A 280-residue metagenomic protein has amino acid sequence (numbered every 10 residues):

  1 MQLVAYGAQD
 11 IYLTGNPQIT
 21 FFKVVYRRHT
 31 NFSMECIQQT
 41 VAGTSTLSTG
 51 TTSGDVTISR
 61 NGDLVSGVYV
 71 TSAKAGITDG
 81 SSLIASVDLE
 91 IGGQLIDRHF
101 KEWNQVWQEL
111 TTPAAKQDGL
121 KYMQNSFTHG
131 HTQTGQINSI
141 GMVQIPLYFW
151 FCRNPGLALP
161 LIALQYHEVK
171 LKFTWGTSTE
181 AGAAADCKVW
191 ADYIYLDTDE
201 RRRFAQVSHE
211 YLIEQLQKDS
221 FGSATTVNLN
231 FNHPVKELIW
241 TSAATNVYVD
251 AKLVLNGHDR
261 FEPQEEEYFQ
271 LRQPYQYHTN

Functional and structural regions predicted by a protein language model:
M1-N280: Short, low-complexity Pro/Thr/Gly
